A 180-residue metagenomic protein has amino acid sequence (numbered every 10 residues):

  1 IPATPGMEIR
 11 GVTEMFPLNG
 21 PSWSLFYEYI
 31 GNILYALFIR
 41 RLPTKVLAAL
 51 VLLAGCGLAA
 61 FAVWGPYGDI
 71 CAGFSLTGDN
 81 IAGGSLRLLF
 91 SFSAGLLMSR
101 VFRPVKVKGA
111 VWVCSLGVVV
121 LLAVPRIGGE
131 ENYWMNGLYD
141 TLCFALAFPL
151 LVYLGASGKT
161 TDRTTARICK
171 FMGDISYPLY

Functional and structural regions predicted by a protein language model:
I1-Y29, G57-Y67, C71, G78 (+1 more regions): Membrane-interface helix-loop-helix regions
E8-G11, F38-L42, C71-Y180: Alpha-helical transmembrane segments in multi-pass integral membrane proteins
I30-N32, F90: Short active-site segment of divalent metal-dependent hydrolases/proteases that encodes the spacing between
V46-P66, C114-L122: Small-polar-interrupted transmembrane alpha-helices in polytopic inner-membrane proteins
